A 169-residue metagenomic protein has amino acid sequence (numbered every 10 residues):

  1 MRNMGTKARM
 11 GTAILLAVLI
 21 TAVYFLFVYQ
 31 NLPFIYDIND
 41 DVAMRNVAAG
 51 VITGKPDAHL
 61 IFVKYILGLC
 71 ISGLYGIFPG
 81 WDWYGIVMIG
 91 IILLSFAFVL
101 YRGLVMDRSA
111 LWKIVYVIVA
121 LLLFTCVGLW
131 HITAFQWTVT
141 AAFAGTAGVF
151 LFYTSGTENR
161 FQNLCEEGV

Functional and structural regions predicted by a protein language model:
M1-L26, R160-C165: Start-transfer (signal-anchor) and selected internal transmembrane alpha helices of multi-pass inner/ER membrane
N3, G103-W112, S155-L164: Membrane-interface helix-boundary motifs at transmembrane edges
F27-V47, P56-L69, F78-P79: Extracytoplasmic catalytic/substrate-binding loops of multi-pass membrane glycan-assembly enzymes
G54-H59, W83, S109-A110, N159-F161: Short, amphipathic, aromatic/basic-enriched membrane-interface segments that mark the entry/exit of transmembrane
H59-K64, G85-L93, L111-S155: Membrane-interface micro-motifs in multi-pass membrane enzymes
I71-F78, V99, G103: Alpha-helical membrane-inserting segments
G90-R108: Transmembrane-helix motifs of polytopic, lipid-linked glycan transferases
